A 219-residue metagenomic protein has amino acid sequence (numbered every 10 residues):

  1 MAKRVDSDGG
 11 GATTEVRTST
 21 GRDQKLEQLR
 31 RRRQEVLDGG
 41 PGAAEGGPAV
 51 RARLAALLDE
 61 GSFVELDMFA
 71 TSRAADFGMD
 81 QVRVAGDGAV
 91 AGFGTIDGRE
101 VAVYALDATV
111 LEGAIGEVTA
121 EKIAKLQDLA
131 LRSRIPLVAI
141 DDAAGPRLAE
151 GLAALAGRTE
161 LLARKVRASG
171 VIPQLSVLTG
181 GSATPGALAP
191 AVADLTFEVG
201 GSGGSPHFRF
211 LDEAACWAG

Functional and structural regions predicted by a protein language model:
M1-V101, A105-E112: Intrinsically disordered, low-complexity segments enriched in small/flexible residues
K3-D6, V16, D141-G219: Conserved catalytic cores of soluble enzyme domains, especially glycine-rich substrate-binding beta-alpha loops
E27, A55, E117, E121-A124 (+3 more regions): Solvent-exposed alpha-helical segments within well-ordered globular domains of core cellular machineries
R30-R33, L37-G40, L58-S62, Q127-R134 (+4 more regions): Structural signal for hydrophobic packing residues in well-ordered secondary-structure cores of soluble enzyme domains
V50, T119-K122, T184: Helical mechanochemical/support elements of P-loop NTPase systems and associated helical scaffolds
G61, D80-Q81, V118, A153-A156 (+1 more regions): Thiamine diphosphate
V90-D107, K122-A149: A structural preference for short, pocket-lining loop segments at secondary-structure junctions
T109-V118, A149-A153: Flexible beta-alpha connector loops of hexameric P-loop NTPases
